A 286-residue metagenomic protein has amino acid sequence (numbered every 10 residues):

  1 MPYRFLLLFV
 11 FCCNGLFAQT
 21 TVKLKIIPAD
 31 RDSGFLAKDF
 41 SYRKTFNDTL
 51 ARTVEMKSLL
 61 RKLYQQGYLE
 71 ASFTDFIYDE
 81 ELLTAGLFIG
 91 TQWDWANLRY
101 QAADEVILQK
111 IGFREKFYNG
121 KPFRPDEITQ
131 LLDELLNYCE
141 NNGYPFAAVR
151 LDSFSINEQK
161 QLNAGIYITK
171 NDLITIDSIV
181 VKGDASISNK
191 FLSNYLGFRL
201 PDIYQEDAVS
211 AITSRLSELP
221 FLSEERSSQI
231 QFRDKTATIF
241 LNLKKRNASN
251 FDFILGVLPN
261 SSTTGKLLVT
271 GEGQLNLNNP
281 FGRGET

Functional and structural regions predicted by a protein language model:
M1-L24: Bacterial Sec-dependent N-terminal signal peptides
Q19-D30, F40-S261, L268-Q274: Periplasmic polypeptide-binding modules associated with outer-membrane biogenesis and secretion
L36-K38: Conserved aromatic/hydrophobic "specificity hotspots" at molecular recognition or selectivity sites
L277: Conserved helix-loop functional segments at active or binding sites
P280-T286: Short loop/turn motifs that connect adjacent beta-strands in outer-membrane beta-barrel proteins
